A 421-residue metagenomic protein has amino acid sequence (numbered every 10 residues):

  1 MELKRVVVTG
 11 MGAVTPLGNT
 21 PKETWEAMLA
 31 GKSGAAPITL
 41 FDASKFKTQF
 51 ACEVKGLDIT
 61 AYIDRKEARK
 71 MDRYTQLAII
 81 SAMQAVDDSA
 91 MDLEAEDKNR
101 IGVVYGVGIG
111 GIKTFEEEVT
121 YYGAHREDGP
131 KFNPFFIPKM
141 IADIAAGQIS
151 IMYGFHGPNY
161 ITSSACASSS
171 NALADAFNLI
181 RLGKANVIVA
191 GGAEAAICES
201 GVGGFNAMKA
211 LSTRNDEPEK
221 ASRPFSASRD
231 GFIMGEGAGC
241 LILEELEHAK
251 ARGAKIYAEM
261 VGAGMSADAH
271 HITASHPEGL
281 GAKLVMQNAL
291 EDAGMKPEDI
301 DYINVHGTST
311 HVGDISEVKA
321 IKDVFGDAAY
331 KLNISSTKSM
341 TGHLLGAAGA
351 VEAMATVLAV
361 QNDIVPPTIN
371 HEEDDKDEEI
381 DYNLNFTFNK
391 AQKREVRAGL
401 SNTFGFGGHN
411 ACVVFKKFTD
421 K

Functional and structural regions predicted by a protein language model:
M1-E67, S89, E247-E259, M354-T368 (+1 more regions): ACP-dependent fatty acid/polyketide chain-elongation machinery
M1-V8, A95-K98, A293-D299, Y330 (+1 more regions): Flexible, low-complexity linker/loop segments at domain and module junctions
R5-T9, A36, D216-A293, Y302 (+1 more regions): Condensing-enzyme catalytic core mediating Claisen C-C bond formation in acyl metabolism
V8, K32-S164, A193-V202, P297-G313: Conserved beta-ketoacyl condensing-enzyme motif
G10, M28, A82, V103 (+10 more regions): Conserved small-residue
T39, K184-D230, A263-P277, G307-D314 (+1 more regions): Acyl-CoA/ACP chain-elongation machinery
A78-D92, A145, S150-Y153, P158-E194 (+3 more regions): Active-site-proximal alpha-helical scaffold in enzymes
G123-N133, A174, N178, E194-A251 (+2 more regions): Glycine-/small-residue-rich "gating" segment that lines the acyl/pantetheine channel and substrate pocket
